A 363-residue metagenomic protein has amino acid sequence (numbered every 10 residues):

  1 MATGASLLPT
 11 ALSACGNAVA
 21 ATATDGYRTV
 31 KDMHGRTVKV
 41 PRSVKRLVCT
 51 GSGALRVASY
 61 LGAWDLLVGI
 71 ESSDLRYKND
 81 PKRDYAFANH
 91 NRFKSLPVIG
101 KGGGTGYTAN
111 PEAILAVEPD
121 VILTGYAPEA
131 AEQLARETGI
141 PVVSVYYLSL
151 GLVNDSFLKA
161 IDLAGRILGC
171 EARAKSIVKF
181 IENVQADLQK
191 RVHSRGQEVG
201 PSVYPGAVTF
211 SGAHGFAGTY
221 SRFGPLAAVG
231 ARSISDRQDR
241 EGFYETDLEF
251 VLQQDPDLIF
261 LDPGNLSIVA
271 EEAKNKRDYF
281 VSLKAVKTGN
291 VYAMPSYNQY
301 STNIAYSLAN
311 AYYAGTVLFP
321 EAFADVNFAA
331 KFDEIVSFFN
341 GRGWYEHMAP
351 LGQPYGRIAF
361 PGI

Functional and structural regions predicted by a protein language model:
M1-N17: N-terminal export signals
C15-Y27: Short, low-complexity, disordered segments immediately C-terminal to signal peptides in bacterial exported proteins
M33-G35, L96-N110, D239-L248: Short helix-initiation/N-cap motifs at beta->coil->alpha
T37, A131-S211, S235-D236, A293-G362: Extracytoplasmic substrate-binding proteins
V48-T50, V68-E71, V121-G125, V142-V145 (+4 more regions): Structural recognition of the beta-strand scaffold that forms the well-ordered cores of secreted hydrolase catalytic
L55-A116, V121, I234: A short, structured surface patch at a secondary-structure boundary
G104-T105, N110-A127, L248-G264: Proline-aspartate-enriched helix->loop->beta-strand connector
G215-G242: Alpha-helical, coiled-coil/dimerization segments enriched in small aliphatic residues
